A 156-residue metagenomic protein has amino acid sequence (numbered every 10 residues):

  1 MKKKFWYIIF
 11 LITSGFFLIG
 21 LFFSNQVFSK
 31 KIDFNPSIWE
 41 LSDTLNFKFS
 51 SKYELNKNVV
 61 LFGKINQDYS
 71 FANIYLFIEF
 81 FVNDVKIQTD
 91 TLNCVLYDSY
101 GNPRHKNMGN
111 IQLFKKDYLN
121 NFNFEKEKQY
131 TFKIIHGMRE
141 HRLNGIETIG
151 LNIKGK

Functional and structural regions predicted by a protein language model:
I8-F22: Hydrophobic membrane-insertion alpha-helices, especially the h-region of bacterial N-terminal signal peptides
N25-K52: Transition segment at domain starts
K52-V59, E127-K128, G155: Extended extracellular/luminal ectodomain segments enriched in beta-structured repeat modules
L61-D68: Short amphipathic, basic-aromatic surface patches that mediate peripheral association with negatively charged
S70-F77, G145-T148: Short coil-to-beta strand junction motifs in C2/discoidin
L92-N123: An anionic, turn-rich surface loop/hairpin at beta-sheet edges that serves as a generic interaction/coordination patch
F124-G155: Internal, hydrophobic beta-strand segments that form the core of beta-sheet-rich folds
